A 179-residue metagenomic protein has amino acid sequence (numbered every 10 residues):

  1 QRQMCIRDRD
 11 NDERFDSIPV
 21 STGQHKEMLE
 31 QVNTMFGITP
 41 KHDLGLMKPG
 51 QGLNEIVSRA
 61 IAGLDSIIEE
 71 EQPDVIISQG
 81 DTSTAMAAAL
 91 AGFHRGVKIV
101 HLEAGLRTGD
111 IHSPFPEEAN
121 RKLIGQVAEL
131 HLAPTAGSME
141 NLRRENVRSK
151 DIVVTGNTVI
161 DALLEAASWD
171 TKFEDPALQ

Functional and structural regions predicted by a protein language model:
R2-I6: Short, small-residue-biased leader/transition segments that mark boundaries at the very start of proteins
E13-G63: Conserved nucleotide-sugar phosphate-binding/catalytic loop shared by glycosyltransferases and other
V20-E27, V127-Q179: A nucleotide-sugar donor-handling region in carbohydrate enzymes
I68, Q72-D74: Proline-aspartate-enriched helix->loop->beta-strand connector
I77-R95: An aromatic- and histidine-rich active-site surface loop
V100-F115, E129: A short, histidine- and acid-enriched strand-loop-helix "catalytic/donor-clamping" loop that lines the nucleotide-sugar
E117-L130: Membrane-proximal helix-turn-helix segments that form the acceptor-binding/catalytic region of lipid-linked
